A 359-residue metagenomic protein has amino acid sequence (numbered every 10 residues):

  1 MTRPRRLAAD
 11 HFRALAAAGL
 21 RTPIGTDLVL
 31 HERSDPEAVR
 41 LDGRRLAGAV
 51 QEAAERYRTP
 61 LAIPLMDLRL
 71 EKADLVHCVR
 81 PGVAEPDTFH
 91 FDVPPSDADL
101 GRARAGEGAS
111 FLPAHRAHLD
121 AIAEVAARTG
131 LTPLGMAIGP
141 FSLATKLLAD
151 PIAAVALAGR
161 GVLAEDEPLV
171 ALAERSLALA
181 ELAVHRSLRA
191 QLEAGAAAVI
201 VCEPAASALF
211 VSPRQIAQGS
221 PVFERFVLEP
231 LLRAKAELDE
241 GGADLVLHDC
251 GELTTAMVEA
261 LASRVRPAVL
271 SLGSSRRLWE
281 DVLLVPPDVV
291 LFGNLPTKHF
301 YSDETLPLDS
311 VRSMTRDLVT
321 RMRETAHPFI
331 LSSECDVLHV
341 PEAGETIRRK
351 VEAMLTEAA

Functional and structural regions predicted by a protein language model:
M1-F91, E224, L232-R233, V319-H327 (+1 more regions): N-terminal basic, low-complexity leaders that serve as flexible interaction/assembly modules and, when applicable, as
R3-A14, H31-E32, L232, A236-A359: Catalytic-face loop-and-helix region of soluble metabolic enzyme cores
L7-V39, D74-P81, T132-E174, A205-R214 (+1 more regions): N-terminal small/glycine-rich loop or linker at the start of catalytic domains across soluble metabolic enzymes
A47-L68, R189-A198, A260-V269: Catalytic domains of carbohydrate-active enzymes, especially glycoside hydrolases
A54, V125, V184, Q191 (+3 more regions): Conserved, mostly hydrophobic/aromatic
I63-A84, F91-F111, V199-P221, S333-C335 (+1 more regions): Glycine-rich, proline-tolerant flexible connector loops at the mouths of alpha/beta enzymes
R80-A190, Q218-V222: Active-site-proximal, glycine-rich beta->alpha crossover segments in alpha/beta enzymes that shape flexible
A114-G130, Q215-A243, K350-A359: Alpha-helix-loop-beta-strand connector modules within alpha/beta enzyme cores
